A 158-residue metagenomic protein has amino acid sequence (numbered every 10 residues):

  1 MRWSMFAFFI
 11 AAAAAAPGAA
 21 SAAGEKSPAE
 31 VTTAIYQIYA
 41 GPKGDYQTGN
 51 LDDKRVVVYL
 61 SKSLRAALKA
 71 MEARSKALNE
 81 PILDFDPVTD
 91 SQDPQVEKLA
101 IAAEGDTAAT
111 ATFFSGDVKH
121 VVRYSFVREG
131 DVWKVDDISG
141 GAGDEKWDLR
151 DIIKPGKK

Functional and structural regions predicted by a protein language model:
M1-A7: Bacterial N-terminal signal peptides that target proteins for export
A13-A19: N-terminal signal peptide c-region/cleavage motif recognized by signal peptidases
A23, V57-V118: Surface-exposed, charged secondary-structure patches
K26-G44: Short, aromatic-enriched amphipathic alpha-helices that serve as compact interaction elements
S27-T32, D52, V56, L60: Stable alpha-helical elements in mature extracytoplasmic
K43-R55: Surface-exposed patches in mature extracellular/periplasmic domains of secreted proteins
A102-T107, T112-V121, E129, D137-K158: Low-complexity, intrinsically disordered terminal/linker segments enriched in charged and Gly/Pro repeats
